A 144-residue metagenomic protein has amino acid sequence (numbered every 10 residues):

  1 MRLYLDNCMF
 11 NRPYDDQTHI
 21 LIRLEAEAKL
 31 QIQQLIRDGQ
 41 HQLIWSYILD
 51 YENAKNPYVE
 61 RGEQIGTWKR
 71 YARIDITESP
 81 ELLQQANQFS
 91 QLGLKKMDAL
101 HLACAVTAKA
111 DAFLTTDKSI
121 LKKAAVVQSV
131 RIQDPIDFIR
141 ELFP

Functional and structural regions predicted by a protein language model:
R2, D16-A26, Q91-L92, V106-P144: Acidic, PIN/NYN-like endoribonuclease modules and their adjacent C-terminal/linker elements
Y4-P57, I74: PIN/NYN-family metal-dependent endoribonuclease catalytic core
M9, L49, L82, L100-H101 (+1 more regions): Alpha-helix capping/helix-boundary segments
K29-Q34, G62-G66, L102: Short amphipathic alpha-helical segments and helix-helix/interface helices
Q40, Y71-A72, A110, S129: A generic structural signal for alpha->beta connector loops
I48-E52, K69-Q91: Acidic catalytic patch
K55-R70: Short, electropositive alpha-helical surface patch
T77, K96-A99, T115: Short beta-strand scaffold positions
